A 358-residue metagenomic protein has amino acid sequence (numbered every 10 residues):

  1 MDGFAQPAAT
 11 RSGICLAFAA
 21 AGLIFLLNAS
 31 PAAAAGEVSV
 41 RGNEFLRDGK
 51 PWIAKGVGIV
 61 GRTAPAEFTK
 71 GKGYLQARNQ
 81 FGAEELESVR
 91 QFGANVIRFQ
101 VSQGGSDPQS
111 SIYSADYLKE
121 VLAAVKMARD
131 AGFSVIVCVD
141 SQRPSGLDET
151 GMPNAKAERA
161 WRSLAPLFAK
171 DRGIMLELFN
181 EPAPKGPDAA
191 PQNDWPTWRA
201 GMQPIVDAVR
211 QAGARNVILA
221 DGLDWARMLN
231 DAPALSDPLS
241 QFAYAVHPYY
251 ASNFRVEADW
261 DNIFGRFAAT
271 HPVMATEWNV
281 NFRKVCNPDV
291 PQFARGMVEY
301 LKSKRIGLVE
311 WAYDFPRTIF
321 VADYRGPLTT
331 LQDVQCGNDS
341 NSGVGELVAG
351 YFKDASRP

Functional and structural regions predicted by a protein language model:
M1-R11: N-terminal secretory signal peptides that target proteins for export/translocation
C15-N28: Bacterial N-terminal signal peptides
A33-V96: N-terminal carbohydrate-binding accessory modules
S39, E67-N79, N154-M175, F179-R357: Extracellular glycoside hydrolase catalytic/binding regions
G42-D48, E84-Q91, A124-K126, L164-P166 (+2 more regions): Short amphipathic alpha-helices and their capping/turn segments at secondary-structure boundaries
F81-Q142, N154, V209-A212, F293-K304: Aromatic-lined substrate-binding rim segments of carbohydrate-active enzymes
T150: Short acidic-hydrophobic catalytic motif
